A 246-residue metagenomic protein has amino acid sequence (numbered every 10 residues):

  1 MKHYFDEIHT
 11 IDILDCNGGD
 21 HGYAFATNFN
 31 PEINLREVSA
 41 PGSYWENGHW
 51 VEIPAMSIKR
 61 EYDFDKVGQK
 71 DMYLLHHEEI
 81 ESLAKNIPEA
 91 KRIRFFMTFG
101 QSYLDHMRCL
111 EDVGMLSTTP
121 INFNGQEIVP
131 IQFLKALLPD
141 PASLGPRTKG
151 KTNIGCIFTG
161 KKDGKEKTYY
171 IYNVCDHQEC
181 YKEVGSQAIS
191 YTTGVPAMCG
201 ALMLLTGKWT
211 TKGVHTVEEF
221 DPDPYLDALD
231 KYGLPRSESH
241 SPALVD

Functional and structural regions predicted by a protein language model:
H3-D246: C-terminal catalytic/substrate-binding lobe primarily of soluble NAD(P)-dependent oxidoreductases
